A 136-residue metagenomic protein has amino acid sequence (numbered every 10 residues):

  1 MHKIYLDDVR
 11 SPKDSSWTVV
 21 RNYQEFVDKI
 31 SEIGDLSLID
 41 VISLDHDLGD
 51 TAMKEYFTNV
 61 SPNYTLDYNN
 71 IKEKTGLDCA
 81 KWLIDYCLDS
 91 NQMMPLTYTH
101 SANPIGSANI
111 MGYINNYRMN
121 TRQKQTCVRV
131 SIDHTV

Functional and structural regions predicted by a protein language model:
M1-V136: Catalytic phosphate/metal-binding cores of nucleic-acid and nucleotide-processing enzymes, i.e., regions that mediate
